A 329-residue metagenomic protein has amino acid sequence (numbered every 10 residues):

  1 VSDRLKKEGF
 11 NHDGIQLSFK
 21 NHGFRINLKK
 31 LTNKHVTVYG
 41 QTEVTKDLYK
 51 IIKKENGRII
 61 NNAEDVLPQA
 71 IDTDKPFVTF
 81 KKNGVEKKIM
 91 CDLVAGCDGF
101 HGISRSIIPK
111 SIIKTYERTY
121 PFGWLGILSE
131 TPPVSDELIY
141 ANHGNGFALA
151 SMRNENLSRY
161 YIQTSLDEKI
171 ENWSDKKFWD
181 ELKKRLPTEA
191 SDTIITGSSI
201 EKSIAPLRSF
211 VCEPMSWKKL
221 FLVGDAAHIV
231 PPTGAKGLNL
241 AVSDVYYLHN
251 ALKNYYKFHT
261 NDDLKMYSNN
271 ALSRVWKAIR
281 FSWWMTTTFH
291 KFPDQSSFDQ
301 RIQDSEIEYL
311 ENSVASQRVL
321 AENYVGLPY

Functional and structural regions predicted by a protein language model:
V1-E55, A70-D72, I279-S282: Active-site-adjacent segment of FAD-dependent monooxygenases/related oxidoreductases
L5-N11, N62, L186-E201, H259-K265 (+1 more regions): Acidic/histidine metal-binding catalytic segments
K30-T32, I162-L166, A226-A227: Short, histidine-centered active-site or binding-site loop motifs used for metal coordination, general acid-base
V38-T42, N172, N239-V242: Short, solvent-exposed loop/helix junctions and linker helices that flank or host conserved functional motifs
L48, G96, E201-W284: Conserved mid-domain beta->alpha element of the FAD-binding
K50, G57, N61-L207: Conserved FAD-binding catalytic core of PHBH/FMO-like flavoproteins
A235, N250-Y329: C-terminal helical "tail/cap" subdomain of flavin- and related membrane-associated enzymes
